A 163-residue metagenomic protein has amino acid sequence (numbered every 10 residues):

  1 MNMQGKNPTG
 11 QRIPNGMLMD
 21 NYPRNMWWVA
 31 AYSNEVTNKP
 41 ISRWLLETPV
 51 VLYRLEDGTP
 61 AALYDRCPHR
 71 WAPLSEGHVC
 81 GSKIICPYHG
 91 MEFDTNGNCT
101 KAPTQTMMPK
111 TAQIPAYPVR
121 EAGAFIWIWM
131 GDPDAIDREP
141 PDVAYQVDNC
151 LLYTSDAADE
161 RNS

Functional and structural regions predicted by a protein language model:
M1-Y22: A boundary/linker detector
G5, R12, W44-L45, Y153: Generic signature of intrinsically disordered, low-complexity, basic-rich segments and short cationic peptides
G16, V29-N149: Rieske [2Fe-2S] iron-sulfur-binding domain
N25-M26: Hydrophobic/aromatic-enriched cytosolic interaction surfaces used to assemble or bind macromolecules
Y153-S163: Single conserved hydrophobic/aromatic residue that forms the stacking wall/gate of nucleotide- or nucleobase-binding
